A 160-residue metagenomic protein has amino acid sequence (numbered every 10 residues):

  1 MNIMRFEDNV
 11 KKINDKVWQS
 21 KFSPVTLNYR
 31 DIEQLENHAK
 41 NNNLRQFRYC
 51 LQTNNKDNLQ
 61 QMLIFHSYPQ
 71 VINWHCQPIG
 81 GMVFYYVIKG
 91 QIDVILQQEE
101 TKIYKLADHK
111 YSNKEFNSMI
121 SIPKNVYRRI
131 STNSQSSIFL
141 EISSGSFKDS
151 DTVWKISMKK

Functional and structural regions predicted by a protein language model:
M1-L59, K105-S112: A short, N-terminal "cap"/entry segment at the start of jelly-roll beta-barrel domains of the cupin/DSBH fold
A39-N43, T53, W74-C76, S118-S121: Short, solvent-exposed secondary-structure boundary motifs
L51-Q60, Q70-Y86, E115: A short beta-loop-beta micro-motif enriched in histidine and acidic residues
Q61-F65, F84, M119-S121: Conserved hydrophobic/aromatic beta-strand scaffold that supports enzyme active sites
S67-Y68, I79-E100: Glycine- and acidic-residue-biased ligand/ion/polar-headgroup-sensing regions
N73-H75, V94-L96, I120-I122, R128-N133 (+1 more regions): Short beta-strand His + acidic residue motifs that chelate non-heme Fe in jelly-roll/DSBH and cupin folds
E99-E115, R129-K160: Double-stranded beta-helix
